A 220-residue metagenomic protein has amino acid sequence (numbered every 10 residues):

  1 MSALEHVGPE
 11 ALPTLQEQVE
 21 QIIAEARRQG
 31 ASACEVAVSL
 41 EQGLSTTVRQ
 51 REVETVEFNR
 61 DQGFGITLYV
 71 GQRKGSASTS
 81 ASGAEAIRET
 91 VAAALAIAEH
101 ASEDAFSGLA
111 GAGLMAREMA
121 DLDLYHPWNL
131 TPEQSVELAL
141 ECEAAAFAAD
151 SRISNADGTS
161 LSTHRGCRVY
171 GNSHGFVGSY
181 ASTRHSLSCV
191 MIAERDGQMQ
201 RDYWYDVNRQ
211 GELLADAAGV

Functional and structural regions predicted by a protein language model:
M1-V220: Active-site bordering "gate/hinge" segments that shape substrate access to catalytic or cofactor-binding pockets
